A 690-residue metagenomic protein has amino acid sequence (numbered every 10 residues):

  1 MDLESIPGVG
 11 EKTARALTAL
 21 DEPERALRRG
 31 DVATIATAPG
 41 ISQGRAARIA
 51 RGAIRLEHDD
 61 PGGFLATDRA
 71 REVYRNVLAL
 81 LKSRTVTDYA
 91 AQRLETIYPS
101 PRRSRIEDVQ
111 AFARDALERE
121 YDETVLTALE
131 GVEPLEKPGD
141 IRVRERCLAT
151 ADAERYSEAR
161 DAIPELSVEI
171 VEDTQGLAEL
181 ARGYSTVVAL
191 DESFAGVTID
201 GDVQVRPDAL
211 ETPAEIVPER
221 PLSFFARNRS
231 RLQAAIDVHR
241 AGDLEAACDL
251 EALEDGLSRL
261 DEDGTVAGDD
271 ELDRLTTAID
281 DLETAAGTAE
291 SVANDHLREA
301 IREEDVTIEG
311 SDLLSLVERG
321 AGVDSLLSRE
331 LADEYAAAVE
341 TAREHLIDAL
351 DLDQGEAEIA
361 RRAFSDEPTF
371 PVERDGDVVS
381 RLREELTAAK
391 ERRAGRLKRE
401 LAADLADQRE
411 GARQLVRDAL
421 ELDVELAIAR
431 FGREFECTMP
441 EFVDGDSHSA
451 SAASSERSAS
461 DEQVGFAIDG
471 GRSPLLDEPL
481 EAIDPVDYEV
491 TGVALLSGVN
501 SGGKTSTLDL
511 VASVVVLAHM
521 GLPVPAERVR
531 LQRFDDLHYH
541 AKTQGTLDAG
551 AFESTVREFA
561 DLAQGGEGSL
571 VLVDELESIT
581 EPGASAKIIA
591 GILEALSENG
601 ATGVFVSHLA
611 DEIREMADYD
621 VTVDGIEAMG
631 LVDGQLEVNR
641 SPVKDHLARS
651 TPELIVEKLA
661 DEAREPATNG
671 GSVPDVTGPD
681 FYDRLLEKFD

Functional and structural regions predicted by a protein language model:
D2-S5, T18-E22, A33, E57 (+5 more regions): Alpha-helical coupling/stalk and coiled-coil linker elements that connect catalytic or binding modules and transmit
E4-P7, P39: Helix-turn-helix-type domain boundary/helix-start signal
I35-I41, A53: Short, charged amphipathic alpha-helical surface segments
I49: A basic, often C-terminal nucleic-acid-binding module that engages the phosphate backbone, implemented in DNA
A450-D690: ATPase nucleotide-binding head domains, primarily ABC-like/P-loop NTPase cores
